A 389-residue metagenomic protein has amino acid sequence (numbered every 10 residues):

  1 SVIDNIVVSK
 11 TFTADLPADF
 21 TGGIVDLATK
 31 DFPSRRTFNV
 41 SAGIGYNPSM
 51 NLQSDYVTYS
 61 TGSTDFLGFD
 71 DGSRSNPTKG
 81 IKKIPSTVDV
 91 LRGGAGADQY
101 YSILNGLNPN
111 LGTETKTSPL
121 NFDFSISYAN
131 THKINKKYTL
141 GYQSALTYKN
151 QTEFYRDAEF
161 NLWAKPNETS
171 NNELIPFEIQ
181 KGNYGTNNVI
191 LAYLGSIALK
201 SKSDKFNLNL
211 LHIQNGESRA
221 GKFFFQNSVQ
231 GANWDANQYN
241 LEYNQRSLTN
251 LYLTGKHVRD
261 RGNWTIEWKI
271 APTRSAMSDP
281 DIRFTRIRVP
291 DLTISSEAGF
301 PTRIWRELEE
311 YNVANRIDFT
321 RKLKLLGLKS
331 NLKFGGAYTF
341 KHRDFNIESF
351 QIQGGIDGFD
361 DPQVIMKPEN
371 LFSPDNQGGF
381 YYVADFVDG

Functional and structural regions predicted by a protein language model:
V2-S41: A beta-strand signature from Gram-negative outer-membrane beta-barrel systems, especially the internal plug domain
I3-N5, Y100-P109, P166-E178, Q226-N237 (+2 more regions): Flexible, solvent-exposed coil segments and beta strand-coil junctions, predominantly the extracellular/periplasmic
K10, T29, N130-H132, G195-S201 (+2 more regions): Residue-level signature of outer-membrane beta-barrel architecture
F20, T117-N121, Y184-I190, A232-W234 (+2 more regions): Transmembrane beta-barrel outer-membrane domains
M50-T117, T293-A298, N346-Q351, G355-G389: Flexible glycine-rich, low-complexity coil/linker segments exposed to the extracellular/periplasmic environment
Y56-T61, R156-T169, I213-N215, K222-N233 (+2 more regions): Flexible, surface-exposed loop regions and adjacent strand-edge segments of Gram-negative outer-membrane beta-barrel
T87-D89, G93-G221, T249: Transmembrane beta-barrel wall of Gram-negative outer-membrane proteins
K200, D204-L211, N215, N240-G389: Face-selective signature of the C-terminal outer-membrane beta-barrel domain
